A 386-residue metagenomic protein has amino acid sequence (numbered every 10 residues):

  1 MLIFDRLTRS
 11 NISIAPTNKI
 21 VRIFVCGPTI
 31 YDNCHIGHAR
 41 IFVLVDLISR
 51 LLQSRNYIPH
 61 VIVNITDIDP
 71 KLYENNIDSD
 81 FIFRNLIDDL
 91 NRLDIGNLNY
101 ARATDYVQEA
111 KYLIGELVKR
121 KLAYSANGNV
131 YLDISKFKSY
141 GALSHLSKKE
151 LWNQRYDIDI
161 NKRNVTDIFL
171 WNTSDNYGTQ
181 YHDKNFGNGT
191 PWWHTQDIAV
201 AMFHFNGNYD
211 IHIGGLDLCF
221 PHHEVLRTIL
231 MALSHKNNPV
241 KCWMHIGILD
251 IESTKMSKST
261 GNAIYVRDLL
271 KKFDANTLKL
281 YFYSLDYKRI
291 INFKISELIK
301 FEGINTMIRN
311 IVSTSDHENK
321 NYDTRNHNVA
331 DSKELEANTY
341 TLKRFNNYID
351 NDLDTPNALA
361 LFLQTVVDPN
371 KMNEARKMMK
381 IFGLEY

Functional and structural regions predicted by a protein language model:
M1-T29, E109-G303, S313-T314: Alpha-helical recognition segments enriched in aromatics with Gly/Pro capping that present substrate-recognition
T8-D94: N-terminal, positively charged nucleic-acid-binding surface of large information/translation enzymes
R50, M202-F203, V367: Short glycine/serine- and small hydrophobic-enriched flexible loop segments
N56-P59, R92-N99, A123, N208 (+1 more regions): Surface-exposed helix-capping loop/turn segments at secondary-structure junctions
I62-D69, G96-K111, N127-F137: Short, glycine/charge-rich beta-strand/loop segments that flank catalytic centers and engage negatively charged groups
E74-N76, N99-T104, G215: The substrate-binding groove and active-site-proximal loops of carbohydrate-active enzymes, especially glycoside
N85-I95, Y106, A110-R120: Active-site-adjacent, His/Asp/Glu-enriched structural segments that form or flank metal-binding and acid/base networks
K255-K258, A263-Y386: Structural preference for alpha-helix termini/caps and helix-kink/transition segments
